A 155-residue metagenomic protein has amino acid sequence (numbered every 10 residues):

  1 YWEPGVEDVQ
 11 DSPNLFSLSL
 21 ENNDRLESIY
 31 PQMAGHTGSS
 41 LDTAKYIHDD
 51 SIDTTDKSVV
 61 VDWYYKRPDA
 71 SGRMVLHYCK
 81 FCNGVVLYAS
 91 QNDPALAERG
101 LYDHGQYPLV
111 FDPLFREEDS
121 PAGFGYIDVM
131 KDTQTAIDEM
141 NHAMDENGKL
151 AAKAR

Functional and structural regions predicted by a protein language model:
Y1-R155: Extended alpha-helical, oligomerization-prone segments that build pores/tubes and scaffolds
